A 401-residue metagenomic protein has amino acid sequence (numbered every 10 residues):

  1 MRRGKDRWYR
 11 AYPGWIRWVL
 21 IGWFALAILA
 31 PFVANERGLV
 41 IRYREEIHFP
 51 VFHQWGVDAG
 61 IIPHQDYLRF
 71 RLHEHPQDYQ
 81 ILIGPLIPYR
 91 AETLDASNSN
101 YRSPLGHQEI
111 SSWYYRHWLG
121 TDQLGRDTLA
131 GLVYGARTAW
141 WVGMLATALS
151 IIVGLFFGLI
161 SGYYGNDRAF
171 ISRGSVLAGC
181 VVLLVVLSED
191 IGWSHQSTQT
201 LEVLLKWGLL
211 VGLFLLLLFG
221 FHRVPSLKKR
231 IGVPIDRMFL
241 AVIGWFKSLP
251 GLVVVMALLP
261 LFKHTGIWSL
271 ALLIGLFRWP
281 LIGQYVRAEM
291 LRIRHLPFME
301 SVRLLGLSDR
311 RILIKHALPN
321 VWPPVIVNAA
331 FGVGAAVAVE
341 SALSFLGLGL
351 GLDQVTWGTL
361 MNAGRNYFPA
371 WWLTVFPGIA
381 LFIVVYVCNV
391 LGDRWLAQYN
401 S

Functional and structural regions predicted by a protein language model:
M1-L155, L159-R230, P234, I314 (+6 more regions): Gly/Trp-centered helix-boundary motif
I21, L132, M144, A148 (+9 more regions): Residue-level signature of the transmembrane alpha-helical core of multi-pass small-molecule transporters
R137-V153, V254, L291, R310-A342 (+1 more regions): Transmembrane alpha-helices
L159-Y163, P260-L261, A288, R292 (+3 more regions): Transmembrane helix-loop junction
I235, K247-V254: A hydrophobic, multi-pass inner-membrane permease signature
L252-Q284, V325-T359: Non-cytoplasmic
